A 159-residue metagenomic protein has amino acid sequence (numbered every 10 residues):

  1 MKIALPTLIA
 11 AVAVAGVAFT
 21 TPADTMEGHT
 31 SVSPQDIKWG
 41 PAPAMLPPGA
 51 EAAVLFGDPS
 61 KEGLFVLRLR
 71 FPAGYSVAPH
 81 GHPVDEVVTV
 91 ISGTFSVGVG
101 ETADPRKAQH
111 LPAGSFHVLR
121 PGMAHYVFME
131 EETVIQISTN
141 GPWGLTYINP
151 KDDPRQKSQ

Functional and structural regions predicted by a protein language model:
M1-I9: Bacterial N-terminal signal peptides that target proteins for export
V14-T21: C-terminal segment of classical bacterial N-terminal signal peptides
T21-F65, D152-Q159: A short, N-terminal "cap"/entry segment at the start of jelly-roll beta-barrel domains of the cupin/DSBH fold
G28-V32, R106-Q109, Y126-Q159: Double-stranded beta-helix
E62-H82, H110-P112, R120-P121: Conserved short histidine dyad/triad with adjacent acidic residue
P72-Y75, G81-T102: Glycine- and acidic-residue-biased ligand/ion/polar-headgroup-sensing regions
V77-P79, V97-G98, L119, A124-E130: Short beta-strand His + acidic residue motifs that chelate non-heme Fe in jelly-roll/DSBH and cupin folds
F95, E101-G122: Short acidic-glycine-tyrosine-enriched beta hairpin
